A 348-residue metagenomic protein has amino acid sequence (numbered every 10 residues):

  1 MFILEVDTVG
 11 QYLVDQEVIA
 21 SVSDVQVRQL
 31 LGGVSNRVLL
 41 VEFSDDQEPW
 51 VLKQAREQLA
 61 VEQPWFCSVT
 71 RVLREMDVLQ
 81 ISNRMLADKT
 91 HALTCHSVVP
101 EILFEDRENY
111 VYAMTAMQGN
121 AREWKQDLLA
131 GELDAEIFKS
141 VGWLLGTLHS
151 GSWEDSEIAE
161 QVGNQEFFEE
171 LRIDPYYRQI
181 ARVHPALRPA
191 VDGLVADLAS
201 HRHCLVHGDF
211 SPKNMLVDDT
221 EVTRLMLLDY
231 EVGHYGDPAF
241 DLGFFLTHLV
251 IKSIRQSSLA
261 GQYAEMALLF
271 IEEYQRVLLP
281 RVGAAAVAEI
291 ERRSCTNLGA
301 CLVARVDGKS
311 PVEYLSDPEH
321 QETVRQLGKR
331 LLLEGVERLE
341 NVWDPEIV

Functional and structural regions predicted by a protein language model:
M1-D7, Y112-T115, T147-D197: Active-site catalytic-loop/activation-segment of kinase and kinase-like phosphoryl-transfer enzymes
M1-V27: Juxta-kinase regulatory segment immediately upstream of eukaryotic protein kinase catalytic domains
R28-L52, D192-F240: Active-site acidic catalytic loop and adjacent metal/ATP-binding pocket of ATP-dependent phosphoryl transfer enzymes
L30, L39-S156: ATP-binding pocket architecture of kinase catalytic cores
A60-T70, R255-Q262, P318: Short, flexible/disordered intra-domain loops and linkers
D77, A239-R281, L298-S316: Active-site activation/catalytic loop segments of kinase-like enzymes and analogous catalytic loops in related
S258-G261, C301-V348: ATP/Mg2+ or Mg2+-diphosphate-binding catalytic cores that bind nucleotide phosphates or diphosphates via glycine-rich
V282-L298: All-alpha amphipathic helical-bundle segments outside canonical DNA-binding/catalytic cores that form hydrophobic
